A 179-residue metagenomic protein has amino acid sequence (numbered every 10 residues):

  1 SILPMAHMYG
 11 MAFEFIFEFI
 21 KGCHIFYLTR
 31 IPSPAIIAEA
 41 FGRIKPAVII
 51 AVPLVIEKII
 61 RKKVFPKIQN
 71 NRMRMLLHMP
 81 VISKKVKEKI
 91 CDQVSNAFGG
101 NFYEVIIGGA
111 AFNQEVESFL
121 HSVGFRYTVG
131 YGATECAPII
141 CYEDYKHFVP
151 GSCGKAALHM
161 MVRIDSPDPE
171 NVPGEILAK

Functional and structural regions predicted by a protein language model:
S1, I25-L28, E104-I107: Short catalytic-loop micro-motif centered on adjacent basic/acidic residues
I2-M8, A110-A111: Conserved AMP-binding
L3, T29, P53, Y131 (+1 more regions): Residues at the C-termini of beta-strands that transition into short coil/loop
A6-D92, R126: Conserved AMP-binding/adenylation subdomain of ANL enzymes
I49, V86-K179: Conserved AMP-binding/adenylate-forming
